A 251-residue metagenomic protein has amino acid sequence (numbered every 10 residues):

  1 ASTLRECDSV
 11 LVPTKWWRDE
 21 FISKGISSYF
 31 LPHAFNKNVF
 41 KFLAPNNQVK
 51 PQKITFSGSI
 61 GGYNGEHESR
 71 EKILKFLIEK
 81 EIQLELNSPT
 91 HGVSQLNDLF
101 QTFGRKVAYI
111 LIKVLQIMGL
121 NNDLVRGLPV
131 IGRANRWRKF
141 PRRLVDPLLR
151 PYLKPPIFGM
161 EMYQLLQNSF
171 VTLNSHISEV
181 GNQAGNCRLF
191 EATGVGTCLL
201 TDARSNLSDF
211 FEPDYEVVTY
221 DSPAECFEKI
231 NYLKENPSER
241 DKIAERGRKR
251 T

Functional and structural regions predicted by a protein language model:
S2-D8: A conserved, positively charged/aromatic
E6, K72-I73, R188, K229 (+1 more regions): Short, hydrophobic/aromatic alpha-helical segments in well-folded domains
S9-L189, G194-L207, P213: Nucleotide-sugar donor-binding catalytic core of glycosyltransferases
E161, E225-K229: Short acidic active-site motifs
A192, V217, G247: Hydrophobic, well-ordered secondary-structure elements that form the walls of internal hydrophobic environments
F211, I230, A244: Short, flexible helix/strand-to-coil boundary loops that buttress conserved ligand/catalytic motifs in alpha/beta
V217-P223, L233-P237: Conserved acidic donor-binding segment of nucleotide-sugar-dependent glycosyltransferases
E239-T251: A short, well-ordered alpha-helix in the C-terminal region of glycosyltransferases
